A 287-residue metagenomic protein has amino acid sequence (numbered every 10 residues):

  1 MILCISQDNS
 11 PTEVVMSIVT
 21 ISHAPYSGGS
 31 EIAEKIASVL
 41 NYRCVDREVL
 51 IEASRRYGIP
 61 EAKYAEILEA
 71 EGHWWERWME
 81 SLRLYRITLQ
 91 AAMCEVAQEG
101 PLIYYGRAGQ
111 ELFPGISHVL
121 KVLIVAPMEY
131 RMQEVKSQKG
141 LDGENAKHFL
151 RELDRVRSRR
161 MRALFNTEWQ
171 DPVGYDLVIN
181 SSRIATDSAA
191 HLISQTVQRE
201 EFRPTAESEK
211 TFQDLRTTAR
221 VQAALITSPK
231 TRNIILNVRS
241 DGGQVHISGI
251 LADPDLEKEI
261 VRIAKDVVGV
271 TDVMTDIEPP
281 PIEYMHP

Functional and structural regions predicted by a protein language model:
M1-V15: Short, Lys/Arg-enriched N-terminal segments with co-localized hydrophobic residues within the first ~10-30 amino acids
I21-E34: Glycine-rich phosphate-binding P-loop
V39-V45: Post-Walker A helix-loop "phosphate-sensing" segment adjacent to the P-loop in P-loop NTPases
L50-E66, P127-M128, M132-V156: Long, charge-dense
L50-Y104, L141: ATP-dependent small-molecule kinase phosphotransfer cores that center on conserved nucleotide phosphate-binding segments
L102-Q138: ATP-dependent NMP and nucleoside kinases share a basic, alpha-helical "lid"
G115, A126, Q133-S137, L153-D154 (+2 more regions): N-terminal targeting leaders
